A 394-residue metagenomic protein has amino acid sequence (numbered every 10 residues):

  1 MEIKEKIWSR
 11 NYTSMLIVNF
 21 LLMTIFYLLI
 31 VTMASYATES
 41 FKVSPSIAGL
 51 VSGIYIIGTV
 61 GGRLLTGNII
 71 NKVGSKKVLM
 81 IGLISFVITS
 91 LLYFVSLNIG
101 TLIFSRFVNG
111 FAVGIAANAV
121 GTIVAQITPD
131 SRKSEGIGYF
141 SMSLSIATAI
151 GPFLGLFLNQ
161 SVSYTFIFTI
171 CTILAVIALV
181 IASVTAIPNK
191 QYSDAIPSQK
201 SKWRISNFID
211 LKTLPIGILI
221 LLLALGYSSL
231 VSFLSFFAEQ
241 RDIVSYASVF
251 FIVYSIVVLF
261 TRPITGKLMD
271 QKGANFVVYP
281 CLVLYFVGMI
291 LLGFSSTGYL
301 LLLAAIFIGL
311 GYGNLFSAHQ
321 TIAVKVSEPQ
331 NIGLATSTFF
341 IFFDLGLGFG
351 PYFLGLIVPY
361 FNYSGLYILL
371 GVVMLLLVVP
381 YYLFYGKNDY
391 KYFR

Functional and structural regions predicted by a protein language model:
M1-S9, I187-G217: Juxtamembrane intracellular "pre-TM" segments in multi-pass secondary transporters
R10-F41, A48, S228-F237: Helix-loop boundary and gating motifs at the non-cytosolic
K42, G74, V95-T101, G273 (+1 more regions): Helix-breaking motifs and short loop linkers at transmembrane-helix boundaries and internal kinks in secondary membrane
I56-V60, L64, T148-A149, S255-P263 (+1 more regions): Residue-level signature of mid-helix packing/kink "hotspots" within the transmembrane helices of 12-pass Major
G61-L97: Conserved MFS/SLC helix-loop-helix module at the cytosolic interface between two early adjacent transmembrane helices
G100-V108, G288, Y299-F307: Paired small-residue
S105-S143: Cytoplasmic helix-loop-helix junction between adjacent transmembrane helices in 12-TM secondary transporters
T172-D194, P380-Y385: C-terminal membrane-cytosol helix-exit motif in multi-pass small-molecule transporters
